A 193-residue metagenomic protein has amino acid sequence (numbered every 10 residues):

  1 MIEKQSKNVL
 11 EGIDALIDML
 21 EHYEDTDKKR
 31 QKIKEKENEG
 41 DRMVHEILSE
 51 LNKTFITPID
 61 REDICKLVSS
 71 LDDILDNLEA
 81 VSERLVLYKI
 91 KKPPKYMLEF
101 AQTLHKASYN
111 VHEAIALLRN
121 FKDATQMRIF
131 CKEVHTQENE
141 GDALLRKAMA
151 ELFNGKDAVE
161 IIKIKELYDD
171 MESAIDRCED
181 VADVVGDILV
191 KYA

Functional and structural regions predicted by a protein language model:
M1-A193: Cytosolic, long alpha-helical scaffolding segments
